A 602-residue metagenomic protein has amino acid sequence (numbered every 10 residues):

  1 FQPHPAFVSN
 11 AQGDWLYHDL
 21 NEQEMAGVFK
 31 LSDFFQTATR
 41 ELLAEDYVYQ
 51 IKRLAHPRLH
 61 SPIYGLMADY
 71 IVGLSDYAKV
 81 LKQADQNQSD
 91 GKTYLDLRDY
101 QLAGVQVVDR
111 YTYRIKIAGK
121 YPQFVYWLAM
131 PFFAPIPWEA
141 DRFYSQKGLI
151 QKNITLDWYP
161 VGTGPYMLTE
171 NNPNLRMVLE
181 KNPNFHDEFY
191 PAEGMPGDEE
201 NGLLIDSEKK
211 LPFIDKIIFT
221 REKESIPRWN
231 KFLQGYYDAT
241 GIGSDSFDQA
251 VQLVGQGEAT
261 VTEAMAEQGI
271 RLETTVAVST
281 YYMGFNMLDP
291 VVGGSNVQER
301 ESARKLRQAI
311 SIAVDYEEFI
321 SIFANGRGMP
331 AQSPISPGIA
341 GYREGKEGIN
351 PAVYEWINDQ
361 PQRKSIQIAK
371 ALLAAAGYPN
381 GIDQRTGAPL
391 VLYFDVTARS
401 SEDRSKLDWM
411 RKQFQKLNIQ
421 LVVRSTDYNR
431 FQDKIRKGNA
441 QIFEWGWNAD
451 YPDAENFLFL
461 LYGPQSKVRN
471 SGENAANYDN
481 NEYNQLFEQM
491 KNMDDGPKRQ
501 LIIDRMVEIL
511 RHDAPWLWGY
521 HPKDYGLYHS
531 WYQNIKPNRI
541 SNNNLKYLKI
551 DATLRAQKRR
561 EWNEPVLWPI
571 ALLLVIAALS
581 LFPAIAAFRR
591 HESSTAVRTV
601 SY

Functional and structural regions predicted by a protein language model:
F1-Y70, R114, R228-K231, V297-A309: Aromatic- and charge-enriched surface segment that lines or borders ligand/interaction sites
H4, I226-Y237, S244, Q252-G255 (+3 more regions): Short helices/loops that flank or line small-molecule/ion binding pockets
Y47, M265-G269, V276, R304-Q308 (+9 more regions): Extracytoplasmic/peripheral linker and loop segments enriched in polar/acidic and small residues with frequent Thr/Pro
I71-T112, K116-I218, E224-P227, I366-Q367 (+2 more regions): Gly/Pro-rich hinge or "lid" segments in bacterial periplasmic/extracellular proteins
Y166, M329-A376, A398-S405: Structural transition elements
T169-E180, I205-D206, I218-V292, E317 (+2 more regions): Extracellular/periplasmic solute-recognition and catalytic clefts
Y528-P565: Long beta-strand-rich cores associated with HINT superfamily self-processing modules
H591-Y602: Cytoplasmic C-terminal tails of single-pass
